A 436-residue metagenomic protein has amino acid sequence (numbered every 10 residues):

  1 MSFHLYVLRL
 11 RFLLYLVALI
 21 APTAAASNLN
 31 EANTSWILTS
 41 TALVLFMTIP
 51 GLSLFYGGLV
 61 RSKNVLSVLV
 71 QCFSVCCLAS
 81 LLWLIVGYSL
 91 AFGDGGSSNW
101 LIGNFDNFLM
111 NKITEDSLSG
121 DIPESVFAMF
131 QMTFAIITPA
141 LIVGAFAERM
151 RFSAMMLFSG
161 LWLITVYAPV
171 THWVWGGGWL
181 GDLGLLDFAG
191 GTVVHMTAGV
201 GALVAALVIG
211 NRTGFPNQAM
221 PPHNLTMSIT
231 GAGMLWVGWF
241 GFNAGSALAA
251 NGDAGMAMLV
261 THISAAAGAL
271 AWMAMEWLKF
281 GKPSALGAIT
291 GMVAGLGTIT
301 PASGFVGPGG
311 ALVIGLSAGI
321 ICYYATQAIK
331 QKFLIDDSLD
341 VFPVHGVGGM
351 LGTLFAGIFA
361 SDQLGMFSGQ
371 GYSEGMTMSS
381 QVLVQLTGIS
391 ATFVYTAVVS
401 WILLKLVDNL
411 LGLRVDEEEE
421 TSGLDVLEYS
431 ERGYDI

Functional and structural regions predicted by a protein language model:
M1-A26: N-terminal secretory/membrane targeting signals
A25-I436: Glycine- and aromatic-enriched membrane alpha-helices
